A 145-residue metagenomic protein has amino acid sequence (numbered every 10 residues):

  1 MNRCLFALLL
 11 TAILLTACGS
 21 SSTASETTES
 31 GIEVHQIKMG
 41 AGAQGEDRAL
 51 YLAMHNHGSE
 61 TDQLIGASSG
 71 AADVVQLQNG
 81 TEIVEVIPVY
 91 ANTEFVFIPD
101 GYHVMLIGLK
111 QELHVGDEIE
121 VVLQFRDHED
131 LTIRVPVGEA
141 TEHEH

Functional and structural regions predicted by a protein language model:
M1-F6: Bacterial N-terminal signal peptides that target proteins for export
L14-A17: C-terminal motif of bacterial Sec signal peptides marking the signal peptidase cleavage site
G19-H145: Compact, glycine-rich, soluble single-domain proteins
